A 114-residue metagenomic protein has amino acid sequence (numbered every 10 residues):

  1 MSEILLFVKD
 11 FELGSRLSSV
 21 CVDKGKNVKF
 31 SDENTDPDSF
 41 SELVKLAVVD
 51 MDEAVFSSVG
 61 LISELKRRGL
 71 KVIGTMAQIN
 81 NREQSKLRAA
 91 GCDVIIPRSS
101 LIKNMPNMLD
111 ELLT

Functional and structural regions predicted by a protein language model:
M1-N27: Short, charged N-terminal beta->alpha structural module
C21-S41: A short, well-structured beta->alpha microelement
G25, E64-G74: Short beta-strand/loop segments at the ligand-binding rim of alpha/beta enzyme cores
F40-V49: Short acidic/histidine-rich motifs immediately flanking catalytic phosphotransfer sites in two-component signaling
V48-S63: Conserved phosphotransfer microenvironments
I79-D93: Alpha4 helix (beta4-alpha4-beta5 surface) of REC/receiver domains from two-component response regulators
G91-K103: Output/docking surface of receiver
P106-T114: Receiver (REC) domain switch/output surface
